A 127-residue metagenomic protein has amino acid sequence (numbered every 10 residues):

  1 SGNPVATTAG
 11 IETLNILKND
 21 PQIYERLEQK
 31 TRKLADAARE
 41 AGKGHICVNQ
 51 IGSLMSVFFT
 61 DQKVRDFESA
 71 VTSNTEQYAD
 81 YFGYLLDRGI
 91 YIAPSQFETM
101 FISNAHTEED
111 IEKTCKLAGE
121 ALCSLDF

Functional and structural regions predicted by a protein language model:
S1-F127: Conserved N-terminal phosphate-binding loop of PLP-dependent enzymes in the Aspartate aminotransferase
